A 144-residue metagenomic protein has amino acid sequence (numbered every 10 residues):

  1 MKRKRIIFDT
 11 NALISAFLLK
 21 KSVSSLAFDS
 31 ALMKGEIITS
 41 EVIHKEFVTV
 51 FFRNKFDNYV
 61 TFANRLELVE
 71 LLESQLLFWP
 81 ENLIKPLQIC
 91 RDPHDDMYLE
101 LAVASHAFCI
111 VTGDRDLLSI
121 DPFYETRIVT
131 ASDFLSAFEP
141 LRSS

Functional and structural regions predicted by a protein language model:
M1-T39: Short, well-structured N-terminal submotif of metal-dependent ribonuclease cores
D9-T10, S40, G113-D114, T130-A131: A secondary-structure boundary/capping signal
A16-F17, V50, Y59, I120 (+1 more regions): Residues that scaffold the ATP/ADP-binding catalytic core of kinase and kinase-like folds
S22, I38, A63, I89 (+1 more regions): Residues at secondary-structure transition points
V23-L26, F56, R127-I128: Glycine-rich, phosphate-binding/catalytic loops in enzymes
S30-E36, E41-P86: PIN-domain endoribonuclease scaffold, especially VapC-family toxins
S74-C109: Active-site neighborhoods of divalent-metal-dependent phosphate/nucleic-acid chemistry enzymes
Q88-I89, V103-F108, R115-S144: Acidic, PIN/NYN-like endoribonuclease modules and their adjacent C-terminal/linker elements
